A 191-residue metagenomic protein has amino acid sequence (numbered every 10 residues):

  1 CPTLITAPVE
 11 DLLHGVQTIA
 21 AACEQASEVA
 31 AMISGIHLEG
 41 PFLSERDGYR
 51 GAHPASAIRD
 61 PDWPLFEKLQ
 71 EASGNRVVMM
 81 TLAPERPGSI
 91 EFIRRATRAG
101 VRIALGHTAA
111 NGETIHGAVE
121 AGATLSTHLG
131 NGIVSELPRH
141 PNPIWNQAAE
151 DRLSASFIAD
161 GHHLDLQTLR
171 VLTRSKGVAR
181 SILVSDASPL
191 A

Functional and structural regions predicted by a protein language model:
C1-G15, A31-S44, S73-E85, V101-I103 (+2 more regions): Divalent metal-dependent hydrolysis catalytic cores, especially in the metallo-beta-lactamase
P8-T18, E85-P87, A104-A109, I158-S175 (+1 more regions): Active-site glycine- and acidic-residue-rich loops that bind and position anionic ligands or nucleotide-like cofactors
V9-L12, P84-T97, N111-T114, E136-I144: Active-site-adjacent beta->alpha loops and helix N-cap segments on the catalytic face of soluble alpha/beta enzymes
L12-S27, F92-R102: Short, electropositive alpha-helical surface patch
G15-I19, D62-P64, P138-I144: Charged helix-capping and loop-helix junction motifs
S44-E71: Conserved phosphate-binding/catalytic loop of the ribokinase/pfkB sugar-kinase fold
Q70-S73, T97, V119, T173-R174: Non-catalytic positions within long, well-ordered alpha-helices that form the structural scaffold/packing of enzyme
T114-A191: Active-site-adjacent C-terminal substructures of enzyme catalytic domains
